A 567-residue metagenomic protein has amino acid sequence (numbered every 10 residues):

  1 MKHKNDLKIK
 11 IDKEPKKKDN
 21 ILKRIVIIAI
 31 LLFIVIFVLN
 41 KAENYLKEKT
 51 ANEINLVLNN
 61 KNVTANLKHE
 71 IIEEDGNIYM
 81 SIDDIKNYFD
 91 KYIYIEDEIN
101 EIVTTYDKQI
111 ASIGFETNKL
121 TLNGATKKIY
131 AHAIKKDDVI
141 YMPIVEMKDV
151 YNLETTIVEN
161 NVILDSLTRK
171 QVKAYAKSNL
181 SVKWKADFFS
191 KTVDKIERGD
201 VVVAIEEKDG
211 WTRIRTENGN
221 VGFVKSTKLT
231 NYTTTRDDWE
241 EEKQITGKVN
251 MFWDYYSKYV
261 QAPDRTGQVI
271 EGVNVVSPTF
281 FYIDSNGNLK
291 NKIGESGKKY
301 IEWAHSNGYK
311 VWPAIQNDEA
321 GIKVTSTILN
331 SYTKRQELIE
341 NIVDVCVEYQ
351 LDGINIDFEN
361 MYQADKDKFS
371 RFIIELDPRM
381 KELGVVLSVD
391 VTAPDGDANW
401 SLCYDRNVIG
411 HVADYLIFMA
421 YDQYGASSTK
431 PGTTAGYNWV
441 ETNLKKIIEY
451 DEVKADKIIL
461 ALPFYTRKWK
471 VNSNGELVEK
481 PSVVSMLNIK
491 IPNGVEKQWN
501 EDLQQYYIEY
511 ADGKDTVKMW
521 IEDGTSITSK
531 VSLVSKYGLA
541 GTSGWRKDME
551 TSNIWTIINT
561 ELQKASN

Functional and structural regions predicted by a protein language model:
K2-D209, T235-E242: Primary recognition of N-terminal secretory signal peptides and signal-anchoring hydrophobic helices
G199, W211-T216, V224: SH3/SH3-like beta-barrel fold
Y232-N341: Glycan-recognition patch characteristic of GH18 chitinases/ENGases and related GlcNAc/peptidoglycan-binding proteins
Y255-E271, N330-E348, A398-N407, E522-S535: Short, acidic/polar
V276, I356, L416, L460 (+2 more regions): Conserved, mostly hydrophobic/aromatic
N286-E295, E340, Q363-P492: Substrate-binding surface in catalytic domains of secreted glycosidases
F464-K530, N559-N567: Glycan-binding loop/region signatures in secreted carbohydrate-active enzymes
K530-N567: Acidic/aromatic/glycine-rich contiguous surface patches that form carbohydrate-binding/processing clefts and analogous
